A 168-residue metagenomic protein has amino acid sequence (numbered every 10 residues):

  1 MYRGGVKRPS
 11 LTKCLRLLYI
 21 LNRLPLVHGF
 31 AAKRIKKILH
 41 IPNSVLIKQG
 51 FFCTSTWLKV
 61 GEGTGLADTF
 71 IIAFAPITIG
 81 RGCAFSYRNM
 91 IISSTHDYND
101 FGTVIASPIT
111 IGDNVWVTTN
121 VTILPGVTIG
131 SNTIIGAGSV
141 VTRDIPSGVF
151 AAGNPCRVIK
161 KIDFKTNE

Functional and structural regions predicted by a protein language model:
M1-S44, G82, N114, N132 (+1 more regions): Terminal amphipathic alpha-helical/low-complexity segments used for targeting or macromolecular assembly
Y2-R3, V27, K48, K59-G63 (+1 more regions): Intrinsically disordered, low-complexity segments enriched in small/polar residues
N22-L24, D68, N99: Short, flexible loop segments at the rims of nucleotide/cofactor-binding pockets, characterized by
N43, K48-Q49, T54, G61-E62 (+13 more regions): Left-handed beta-helix
T54, Y98-D100, V158: Flexible, glycine-rich phosphate/dinucleotide-binding loops and adjacent beta-alpha linkers at cofactor/substrate
T95, F101-T103, V127, K161-D163: Conserved catalytic-core motifs of eukaryotic protein kinase domains, centered on the activation segment
